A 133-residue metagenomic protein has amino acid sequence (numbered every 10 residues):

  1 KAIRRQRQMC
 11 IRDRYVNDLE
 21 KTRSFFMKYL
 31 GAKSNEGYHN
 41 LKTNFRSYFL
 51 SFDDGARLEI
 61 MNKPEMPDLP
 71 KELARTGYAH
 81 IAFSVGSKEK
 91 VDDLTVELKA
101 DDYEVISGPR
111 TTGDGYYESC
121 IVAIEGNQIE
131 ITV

Functional and structural regions predicted by a protein language model:
K1, K42, F52, L73-R75 (+1 more regions): A generic structural micro-feature
K1-I11: Single conserved hydrophobic/aromatic residue that forms the stacking wall/gate of nucleotide- or nucleobase-binding
R5, F49-S51, T95-V133: Vicinal oxygen chelate
R12-N17, Y48-S51, L69-E97, Y117-V122: Vicinal oxygen chelate
Y15-R57: Core segments of cupin and vicinal oxygen chelate
D18-G31, E65-L69, T95, N127-T132: Short N-terminal helix-initiation segments at or just after the protein's N-terminus
N35-E36, F45, I60, E65-P70 (+1 more regions): A short, acidic/glycine-rich surface segment
